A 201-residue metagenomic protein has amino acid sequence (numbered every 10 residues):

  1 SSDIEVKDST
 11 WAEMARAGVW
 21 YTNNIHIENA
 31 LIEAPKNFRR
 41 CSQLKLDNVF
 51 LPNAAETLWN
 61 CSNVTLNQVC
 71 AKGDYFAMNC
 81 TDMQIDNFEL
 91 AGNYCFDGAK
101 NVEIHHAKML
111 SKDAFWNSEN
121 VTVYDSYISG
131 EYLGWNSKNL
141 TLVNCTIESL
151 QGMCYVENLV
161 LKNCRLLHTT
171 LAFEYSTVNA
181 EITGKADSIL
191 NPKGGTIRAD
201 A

Functional and structural regions predicted by a protein language model:
S1-A201: Long, distal/terminal scaffolding or interaction modules with repetitive or compositionally biased sequence
